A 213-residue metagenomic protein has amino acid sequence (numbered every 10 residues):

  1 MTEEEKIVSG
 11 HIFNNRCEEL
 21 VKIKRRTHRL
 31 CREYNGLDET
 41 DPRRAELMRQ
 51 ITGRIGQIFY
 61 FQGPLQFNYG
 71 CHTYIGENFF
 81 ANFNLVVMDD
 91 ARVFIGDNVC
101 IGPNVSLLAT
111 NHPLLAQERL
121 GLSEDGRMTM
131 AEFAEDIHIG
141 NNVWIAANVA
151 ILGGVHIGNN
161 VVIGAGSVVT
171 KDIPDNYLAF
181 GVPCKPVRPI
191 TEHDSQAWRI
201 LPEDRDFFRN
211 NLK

Functional and structural regions predicted by a protein language model:
M1-Q57, L114, C184-K213: Terminal amphipathic alpha-helical/low-complexity segments used for targeting or macromolecular assembly
E4, V21, G140, A147-N148 (+2 more regions): N-terminal hydrophobic or amphipathic segments with adjacent small-residue motifs that include Sec signal peptides
E4-E5, I51, T129, E135-D136 (+1 more regions): Short secondary-structure boundary/capping segments
L65-I75, F80-H156, V182-P183, P189-T191 (+1 more regions): Flexible, glycine/small-residue-enriched loop-and-beta-strand segment within the central core of proteins
I151-F180, C184: C-terminal/domain-terminus segments
